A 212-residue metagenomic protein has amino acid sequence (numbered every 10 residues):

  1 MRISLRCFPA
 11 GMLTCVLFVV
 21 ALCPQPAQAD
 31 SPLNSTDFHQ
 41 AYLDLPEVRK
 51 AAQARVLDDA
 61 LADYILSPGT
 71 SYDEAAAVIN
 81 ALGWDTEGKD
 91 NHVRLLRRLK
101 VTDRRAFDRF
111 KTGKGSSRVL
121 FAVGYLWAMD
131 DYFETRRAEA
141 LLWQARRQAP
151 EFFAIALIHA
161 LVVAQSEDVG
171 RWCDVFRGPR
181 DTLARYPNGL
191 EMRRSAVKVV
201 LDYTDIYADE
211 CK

Functional and structural regions predicted by a protein language model:
M1-F8: N-terminal secretory signal peptides that target proteins for export/translocation
P9-C23: Bacterial N-terminal signal peptides
C23-A29: Sec/Tat signal peptide C-region and signal peptidase I cleavage site
A29-L61: N-terminal alpha-helical scaffold/docking segments in eukaryotic complex subunits
S31-D44, S67-D90, K114-D130, F153-E167 (+1 more regions): Amphipathic alpha-helical repeat scaffolds of TPR domains
R55-Y64, N91-K111, T135-R147, G170-P187: Alpha-helical repeat scaffolds
R118-A122, R136-A140, P150: Short, well-structured alpha-helical interface segments that form or flank functional binding sites
R147-F153: Structural alpha-beta junctions
